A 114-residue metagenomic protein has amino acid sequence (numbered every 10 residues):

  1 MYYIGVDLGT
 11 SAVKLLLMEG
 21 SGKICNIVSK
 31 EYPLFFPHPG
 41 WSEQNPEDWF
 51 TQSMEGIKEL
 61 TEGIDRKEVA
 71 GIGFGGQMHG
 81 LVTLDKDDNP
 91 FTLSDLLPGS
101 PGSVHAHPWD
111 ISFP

Functional and structural regions predicted by a protein language model:
M1-L93, A106: N-terminal glycine/serine-rich phosphate-binding loop of ATP-dependent small-molecule kinases, especially carbohydrate
P98-P114: Glycine-rich phosphate-binding loop plus the immediately following alpha-helix
